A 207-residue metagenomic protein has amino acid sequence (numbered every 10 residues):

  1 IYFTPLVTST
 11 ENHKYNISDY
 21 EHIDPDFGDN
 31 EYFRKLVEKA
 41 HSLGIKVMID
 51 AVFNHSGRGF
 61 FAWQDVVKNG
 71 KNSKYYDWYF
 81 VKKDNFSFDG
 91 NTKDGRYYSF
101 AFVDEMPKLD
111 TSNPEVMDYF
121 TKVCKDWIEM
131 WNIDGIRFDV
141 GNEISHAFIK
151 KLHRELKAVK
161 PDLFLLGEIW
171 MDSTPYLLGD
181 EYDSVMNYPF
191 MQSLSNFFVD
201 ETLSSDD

Functional and structural regions predicted by a protein language model:
I1-K35, I45, L152, L156: Aromatic-lined carbohydrate-binding/catalytic grooves of carbohydrate-active enzymes
I1-T4, M48-I49, G135-R137, F164-G167: Structural recognition of the beta-strand scaffold that forms the well-ordered cores of secreted hydrolase catalytic
I1-Y2, P25-K71, E115, D126-I128: Substrate-binding cleft of carbohydrate-active enzyme catalytic domains
T8, G28, V81, E143-I144: Glycine-/small-residue-rich active-site loops that bind phosphorylated ligands and cofactors
E11-D24, F53-D94, R154, G179-M191: Aromatic- and acidic-residue-enriched segments that line the glycan-binding/catalytic groove of carbohydrate-active
N16-N30, F102-M117, D134-E143, S193-T202: The substrate-binding groove and active-site-proximal loops of carbohydrate-active enzymes, especially glycoside
V37, L43, H55, F60-V67 (+3 more regions): Active-site-proximal helices and loops of the catalytic beta/alpha 8
G57-W131, R137, G141: Active-site-adjacent "subsite" loops/lids of carbohydrate-active enzymes
